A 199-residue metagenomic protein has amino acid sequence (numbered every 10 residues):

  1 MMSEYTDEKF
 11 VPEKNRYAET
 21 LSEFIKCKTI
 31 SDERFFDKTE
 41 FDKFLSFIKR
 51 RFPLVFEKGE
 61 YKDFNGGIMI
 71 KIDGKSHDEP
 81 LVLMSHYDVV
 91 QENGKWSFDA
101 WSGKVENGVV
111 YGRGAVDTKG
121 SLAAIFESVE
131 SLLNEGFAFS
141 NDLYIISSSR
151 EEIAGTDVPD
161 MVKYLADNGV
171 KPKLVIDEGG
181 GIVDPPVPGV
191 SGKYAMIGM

Functional and structural regions predicted by a protein language model:
M1-T118, E135-F139: Acidic/His- and Gly-rich active-site-bordering loop/insert found across diverse amide/peptide-bond hydrolases
E13, V55, A166-D167, M199: General structural signal for secondary-structure boundaries
V110, V116-G198: Acidic/histidine-rich catalytic neighborhood of metal-dependent amide-processing enzymes
